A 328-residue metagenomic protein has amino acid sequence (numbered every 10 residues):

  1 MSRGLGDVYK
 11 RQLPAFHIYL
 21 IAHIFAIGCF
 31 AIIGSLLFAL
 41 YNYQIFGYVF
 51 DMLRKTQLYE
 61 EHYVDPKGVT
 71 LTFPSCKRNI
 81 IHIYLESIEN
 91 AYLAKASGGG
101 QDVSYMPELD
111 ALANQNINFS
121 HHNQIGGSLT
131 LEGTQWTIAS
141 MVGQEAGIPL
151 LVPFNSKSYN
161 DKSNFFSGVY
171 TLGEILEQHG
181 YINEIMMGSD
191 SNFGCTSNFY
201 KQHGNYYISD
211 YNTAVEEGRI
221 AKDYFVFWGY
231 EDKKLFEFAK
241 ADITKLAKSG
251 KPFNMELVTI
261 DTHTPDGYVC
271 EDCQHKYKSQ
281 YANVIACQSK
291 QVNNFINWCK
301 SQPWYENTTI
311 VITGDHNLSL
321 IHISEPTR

Functional and structural regions predicted by a protein language model:
M1, H62-P66, N293-I296: Short, motif-level signal for alpha-helix interfacial/capping segments enriched in acidic residues and aromatics/proline
M1-Q12, E325-T327: Short, small-residue-biased leader/transition segments that mark boundaries at the very start of proteins
L13-C29: Membrane-interfacial entry segments at the cytosolic side of transmembrane helices
G28-R78, H82, E89-F253, I260-K276 (+2 more regions): Active-site-proximal alpha/beta segments of enzymes that process anionic O-linked groups
Q115, T244-G250, N297-N307, R328: Secondary-structure transition/capping motifs at alpha-helix termini and the adjoining loop/turn into the next element
K201, V258-P265, V311-L320: Acidic helix/loop microenvironments that form the catalytic cleft of cell-wall polysaccharide enzymes
Q291-S324: Metal-dependent active-site segment of extracytoplasmic phospho-/sulfohydrolases and closely related
